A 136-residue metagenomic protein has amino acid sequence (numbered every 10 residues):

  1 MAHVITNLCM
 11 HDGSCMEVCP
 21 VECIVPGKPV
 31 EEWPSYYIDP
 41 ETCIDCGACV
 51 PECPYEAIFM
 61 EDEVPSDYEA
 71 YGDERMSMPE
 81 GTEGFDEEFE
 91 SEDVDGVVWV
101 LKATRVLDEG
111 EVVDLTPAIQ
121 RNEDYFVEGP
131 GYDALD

Functional and structural regions predicted by a protein language model:
M1-D12, E22-D45, M60-E69, D133-D136: Ferredoxin-like iron-sulfur electron-transfer modules
V18-C19, C23, E52-C53: A structural motif detector for beta-strand N-caps
E41-T42, A48-D136: Flanking helices and flexible, charged tails adjoining ferredoxin-like Fe-S electron-transfer domains in multi-subunit
